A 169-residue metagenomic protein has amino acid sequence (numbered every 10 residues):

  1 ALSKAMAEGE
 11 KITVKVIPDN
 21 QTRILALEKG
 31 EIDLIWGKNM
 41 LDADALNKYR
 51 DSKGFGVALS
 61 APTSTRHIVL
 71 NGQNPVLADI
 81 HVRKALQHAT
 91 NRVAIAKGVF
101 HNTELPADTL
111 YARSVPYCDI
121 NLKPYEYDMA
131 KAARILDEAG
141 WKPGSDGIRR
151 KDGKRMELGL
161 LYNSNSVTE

Functional and structural regions predicted by a protein language model:
A1, N71-Q73, S114, N163: Structured loops at beta-to-helix junctions and adjacent beta-edge loops in soluble globular domains
A1-T22, D128-E138: Gly/Pro-rich hinge or "lid" segments in bacterial periplasmic/extracellular proteins
L2-S3, F55-L59, D146-R150: Short beta-strand/turn micro-motifs at beta-sheet edges
A7-G9, S52, A58-H81, T90 (+2 more regions): Short, solvent-exposed loop/turn segments at the edges of secondary structure
G9-V16, L34, R155-S164: Short, well-ordered beta-strand elements
K15-N74, A85, K97: Extracellular/periplasmic solute-recognition and catalytic clefts
A78-E169: Append "and occasionally in soluble cytosolic enzymes with long acidic Gly/Pro-rich linkers
